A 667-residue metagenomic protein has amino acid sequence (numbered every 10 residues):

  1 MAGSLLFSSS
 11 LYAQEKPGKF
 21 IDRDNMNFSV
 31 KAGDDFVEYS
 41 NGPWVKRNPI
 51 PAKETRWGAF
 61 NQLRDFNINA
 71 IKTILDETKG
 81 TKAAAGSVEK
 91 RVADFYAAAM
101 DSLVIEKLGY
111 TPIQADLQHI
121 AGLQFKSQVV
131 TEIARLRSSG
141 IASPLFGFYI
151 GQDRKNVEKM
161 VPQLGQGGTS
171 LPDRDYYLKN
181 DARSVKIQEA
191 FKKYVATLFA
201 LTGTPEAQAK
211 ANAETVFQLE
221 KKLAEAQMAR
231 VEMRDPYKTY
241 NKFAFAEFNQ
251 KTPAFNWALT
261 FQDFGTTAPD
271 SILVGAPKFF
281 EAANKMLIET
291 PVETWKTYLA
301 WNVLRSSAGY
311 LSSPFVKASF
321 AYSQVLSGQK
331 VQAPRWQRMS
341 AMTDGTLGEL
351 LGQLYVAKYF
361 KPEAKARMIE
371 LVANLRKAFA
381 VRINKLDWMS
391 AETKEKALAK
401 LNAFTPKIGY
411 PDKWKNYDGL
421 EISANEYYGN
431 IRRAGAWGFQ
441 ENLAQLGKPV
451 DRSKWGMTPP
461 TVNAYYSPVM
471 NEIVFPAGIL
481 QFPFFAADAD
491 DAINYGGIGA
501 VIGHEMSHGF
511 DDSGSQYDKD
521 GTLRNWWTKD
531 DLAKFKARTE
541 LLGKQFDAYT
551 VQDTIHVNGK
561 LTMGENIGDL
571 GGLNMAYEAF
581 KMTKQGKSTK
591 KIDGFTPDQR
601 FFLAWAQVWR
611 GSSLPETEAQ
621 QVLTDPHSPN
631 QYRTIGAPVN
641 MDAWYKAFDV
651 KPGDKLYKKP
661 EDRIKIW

Functional and structural regions predicted by a protein language model:
M1-E15: Bacterial Sec-dependent N-terminal signal peptides
E15-D24: Short, Gly/Pro- and small/polar-rich lid/capping loops
N25-K46, Y177, D181-L201, M563 (+1 more regions): Hydrophobic/aromatic-rich, well-ordered segments within soluble, folded domains that form packed cores
K31-D34, Y39-V104, L171: Active-site-surrounding "flap" and adjacent substrate/cofactor-binding loops of secreted or lumenal enzymes, prototyped
D35-Y39, V161-Q163, E472-P476, G509: Structural recognition of the beta-strand scaffold that forms the well-ordered cores of secreted hydrolase catalytic
K53-L75, A209-A226, N494-A500, D593 (+1 more regions): Short secondary-structure subsegments characteristic of cysteine-rich extracellular domains
T78-E370, N374: Noncatalytic, helix-rich "gating/capping" subdomain that lines the substrate-entry/channel surface of large enzyme
K251-A254, L273-P277, A333-W336, S340 (+2 more regions): Intrinsically disordered, low-complexity linker/terminal regions across diverse proteins
